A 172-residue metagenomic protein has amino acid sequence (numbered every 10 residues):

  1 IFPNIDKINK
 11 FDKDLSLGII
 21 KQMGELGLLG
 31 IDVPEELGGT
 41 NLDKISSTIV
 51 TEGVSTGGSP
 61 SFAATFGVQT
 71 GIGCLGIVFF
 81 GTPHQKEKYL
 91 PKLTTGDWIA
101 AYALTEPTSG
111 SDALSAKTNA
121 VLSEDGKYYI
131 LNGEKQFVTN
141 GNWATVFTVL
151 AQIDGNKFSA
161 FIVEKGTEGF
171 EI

Functional and structural regions predicted by a protein language model:
I1-V68, H84-K88, K92-T95: Amphipathic, small/basic residue-rich leader segments at the start of a protein or domain
G27, P34, V50, T82 (+5 more regions): Buried hydrophobic positions in well-ordered alpha/beta secondary-structure cores of metabolic enzymes
E36, L104-S109, Q136-F137: Short, solvent-exposed loop/turn elements at beta->coil junctions and helix N-caps that rim active or binding pockets
L42-D43, D112-L114, N140-A144: Short glycine/proline-enriched turns and hinge-like loops at secondary-structure junctions
F62-H84, G110-A113, L122: N-terminal glycine-rich flavin-associated loop
G96-L104: A short, Trp-centered hydrophobic/proline-enriched beta-strand micro-motif
D112-N132: Cytochrome P450 C-terminal beta-domain/meander region
Y128-I172: A short core secondary-structure module
